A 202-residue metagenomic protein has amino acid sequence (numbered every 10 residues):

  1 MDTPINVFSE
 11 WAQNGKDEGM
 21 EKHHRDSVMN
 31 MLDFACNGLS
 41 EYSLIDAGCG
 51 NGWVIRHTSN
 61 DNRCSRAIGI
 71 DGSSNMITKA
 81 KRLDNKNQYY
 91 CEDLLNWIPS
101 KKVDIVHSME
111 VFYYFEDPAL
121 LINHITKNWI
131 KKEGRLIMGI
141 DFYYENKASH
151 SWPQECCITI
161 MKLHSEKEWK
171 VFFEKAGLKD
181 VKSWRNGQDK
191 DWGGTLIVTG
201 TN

Functional and structural regions predicted by a protein language model:
M1-N37, Y144-E145: Conserved class I S-adenosyl-L-methionine
I45-A47, N51-N96: Class I SAM-dependent methyltransferase SAM/SAH-binding core
H107: A conserved beta-strand element that flanks and buttresses the S-adenosyl-L-methionine
A119-E133: A short glycine-rich, Lys/Arg-flanked "PGG" loop and its adjoining helix->strand segment in the class I
E133-D141: Conserved beta-strand signature within the Rossmann-like core of class I S-adenosyl-L-methionine
D141-I160: Short, glycine-/aromatic-enriched active-site segment of Class I SAM-dependent methyltransferases
M161-A176: Short alpha-helix
L178-D189: Conserved S-adenosyl-L-methionine
